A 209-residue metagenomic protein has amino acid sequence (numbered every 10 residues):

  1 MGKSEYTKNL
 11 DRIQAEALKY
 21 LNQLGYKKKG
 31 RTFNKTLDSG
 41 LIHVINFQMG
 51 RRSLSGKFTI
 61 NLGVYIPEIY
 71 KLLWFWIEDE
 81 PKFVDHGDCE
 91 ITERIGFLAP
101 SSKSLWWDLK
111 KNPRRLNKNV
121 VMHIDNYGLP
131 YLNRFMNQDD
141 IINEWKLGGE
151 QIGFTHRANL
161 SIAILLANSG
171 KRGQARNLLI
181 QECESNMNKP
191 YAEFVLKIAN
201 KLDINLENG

Functional and structural regions predicted by a protein language model:
G2-N9, K35-G209: Intrinsically disordered, low-complexity regulatory regions enriched in serine/threonine/proline and acidic residues
Y6-K28: Amphipathic alpha-helical segments
K29-N34: Conserved double-stranded beta-helix
